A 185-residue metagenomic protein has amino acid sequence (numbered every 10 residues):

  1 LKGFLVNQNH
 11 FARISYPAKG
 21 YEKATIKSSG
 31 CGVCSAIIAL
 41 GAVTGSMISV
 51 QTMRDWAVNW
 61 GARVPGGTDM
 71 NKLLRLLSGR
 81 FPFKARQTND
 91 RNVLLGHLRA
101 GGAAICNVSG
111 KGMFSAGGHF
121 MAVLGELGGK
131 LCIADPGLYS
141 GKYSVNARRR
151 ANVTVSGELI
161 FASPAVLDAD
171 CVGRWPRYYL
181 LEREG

Functional and structural regions predicted by a protein language model:
L1-R63: Active-site-adjacent structural segments surrounding the nucleophilic cysteine of cysteine proteases and isopeptidases
G30, C34-I38, K72, L76 (+2 more regions): Extracytoplasmic/secreted proteins, especially bacterial periplasmic and envelope-associated proteins
S46-L94: Catalytic cysteine-centered active-site loop
G61, R99, E126-G185: Noncatalytic regulatory segments and standalone regulatory/sensor domains
R86-K142: Active-site-adjacent substructure of cysteine-protease-like catalytic cores
